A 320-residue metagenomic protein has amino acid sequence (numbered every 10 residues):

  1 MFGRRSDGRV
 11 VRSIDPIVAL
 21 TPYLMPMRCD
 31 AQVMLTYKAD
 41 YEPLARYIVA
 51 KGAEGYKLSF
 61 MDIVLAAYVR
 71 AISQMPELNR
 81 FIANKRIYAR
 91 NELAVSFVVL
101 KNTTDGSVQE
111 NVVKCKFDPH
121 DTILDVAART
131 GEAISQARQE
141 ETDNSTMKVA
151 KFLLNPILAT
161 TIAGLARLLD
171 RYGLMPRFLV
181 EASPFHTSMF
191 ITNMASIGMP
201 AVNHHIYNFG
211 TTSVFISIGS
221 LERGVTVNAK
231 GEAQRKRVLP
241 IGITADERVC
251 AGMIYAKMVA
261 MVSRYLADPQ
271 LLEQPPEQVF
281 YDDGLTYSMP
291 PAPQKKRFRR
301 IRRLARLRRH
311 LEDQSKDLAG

Functional and structural regions predicted by a protein language model:
M1-G320: C-terminal catalytic/motor cores of large multi-domain enzyme assemblies
